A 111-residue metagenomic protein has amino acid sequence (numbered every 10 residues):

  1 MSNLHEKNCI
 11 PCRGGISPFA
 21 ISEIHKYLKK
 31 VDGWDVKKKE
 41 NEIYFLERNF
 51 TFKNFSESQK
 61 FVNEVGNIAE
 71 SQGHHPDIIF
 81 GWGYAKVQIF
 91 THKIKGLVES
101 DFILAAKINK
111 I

Functional and structural regions predicted by a protein language model:
M1-S56, N63-I111: Long, contiguous binding/interaction regions
